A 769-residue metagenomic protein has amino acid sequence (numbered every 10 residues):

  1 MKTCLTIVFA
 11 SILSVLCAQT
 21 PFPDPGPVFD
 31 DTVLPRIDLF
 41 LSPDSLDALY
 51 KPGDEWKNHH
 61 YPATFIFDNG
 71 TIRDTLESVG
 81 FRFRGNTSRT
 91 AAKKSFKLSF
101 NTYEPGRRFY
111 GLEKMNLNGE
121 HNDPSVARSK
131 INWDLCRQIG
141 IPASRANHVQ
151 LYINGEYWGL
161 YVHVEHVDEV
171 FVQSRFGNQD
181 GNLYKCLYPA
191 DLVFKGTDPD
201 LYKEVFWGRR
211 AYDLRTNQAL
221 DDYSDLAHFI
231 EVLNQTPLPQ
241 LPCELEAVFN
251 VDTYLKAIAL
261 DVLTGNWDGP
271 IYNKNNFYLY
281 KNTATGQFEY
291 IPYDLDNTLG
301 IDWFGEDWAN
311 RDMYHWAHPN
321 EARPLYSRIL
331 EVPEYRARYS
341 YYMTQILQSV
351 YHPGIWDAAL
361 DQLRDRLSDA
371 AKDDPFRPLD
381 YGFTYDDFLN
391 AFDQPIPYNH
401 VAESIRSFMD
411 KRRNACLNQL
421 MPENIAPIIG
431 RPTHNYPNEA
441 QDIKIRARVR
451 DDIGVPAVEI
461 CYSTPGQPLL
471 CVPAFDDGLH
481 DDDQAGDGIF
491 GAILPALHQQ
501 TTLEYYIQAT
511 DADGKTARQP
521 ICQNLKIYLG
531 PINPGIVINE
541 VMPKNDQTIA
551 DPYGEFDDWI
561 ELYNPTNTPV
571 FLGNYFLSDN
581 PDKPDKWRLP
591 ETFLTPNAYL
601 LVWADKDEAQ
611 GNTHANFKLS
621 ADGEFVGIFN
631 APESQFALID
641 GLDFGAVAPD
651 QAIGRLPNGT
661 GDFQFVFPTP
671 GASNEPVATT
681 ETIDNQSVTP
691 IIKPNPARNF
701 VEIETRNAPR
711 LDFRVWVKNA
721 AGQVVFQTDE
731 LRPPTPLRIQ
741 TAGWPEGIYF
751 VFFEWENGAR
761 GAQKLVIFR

Functional and structural regions predicted by a protein language model:
Q19-P23, N399-T433, Q499-R698: Intrinsically disordered, low-complexity linkers and terminal tails enriched in Ser/Thr/Pro/Gly with interspersed basic
P25-V28, T32-P35, S45-D47, D54 (+9 more regions): Middle-to-C-terminal accessory/interaction subdomains
K97-P105, G119-E120, I141-S144, E156-T264 (+2 more regions): Internal "kinase-insert"/substrate-recognition segments embedded within catalytic cores of ATP-dependent enzymes
Q441-I445, F556-D558, N699-V701: Structural beta-strand segments of beta-rich domains
I445-G454, T464, D511, N564 (+1 more regions): Extracellular acidic, Ser/Thr/Pro-rich low-complexity tracts
H480-I493, A598-L600, P734-L737: Aromatic sugar-binding surface patches on proteins that engage polysaccharides or sugar-phosphate polymers
P495-T502, A742-E746: Surface-exposed, short loops/turns at beta-strand junctions within beta-sandwich domains
D684-K693, A697-R769: C-terminal outer-membrane/trafficking sorting elements
